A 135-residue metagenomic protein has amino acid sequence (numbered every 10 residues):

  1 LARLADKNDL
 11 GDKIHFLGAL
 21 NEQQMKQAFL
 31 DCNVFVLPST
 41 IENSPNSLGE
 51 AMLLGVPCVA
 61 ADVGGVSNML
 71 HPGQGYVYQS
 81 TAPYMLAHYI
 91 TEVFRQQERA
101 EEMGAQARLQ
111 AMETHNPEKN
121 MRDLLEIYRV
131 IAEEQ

Functional and structural regions predicted by a protein language model:
L1-A19: Nucleotide-activated donor-binding/catalytic signature segment of Leloir-type glycosyltransferases, i.e., the conserved
A19-L20, Q27-C32: Short alpha-helical donor nucleotide-sugar binding micro-motif in glycosyltransferases
K26, P45-L53, S67-N68: Short alpha-helical segment that forms part of, or immediately flanks, the ligand-binding pocket in carbohydrate-active
T40: Aromatic "clamp/platform" in nucleotide-sugar-dependent glycosyltransferases that forms part of the donor/acceptor
P57-A60: Short hydrophobic beta-strand element within catalytic cores of glycosyltransferases and related nucleotide-activated
P72, Y76-P83, E92-Q97: Conserved acidic donor-binding segment of nucleotide-sugar-dependent glycosyltransferases
M85, E92, R99-T114, N120-E126: A short, well-ordered alpha-helix in the C-terminal region of glycosyltransferases
